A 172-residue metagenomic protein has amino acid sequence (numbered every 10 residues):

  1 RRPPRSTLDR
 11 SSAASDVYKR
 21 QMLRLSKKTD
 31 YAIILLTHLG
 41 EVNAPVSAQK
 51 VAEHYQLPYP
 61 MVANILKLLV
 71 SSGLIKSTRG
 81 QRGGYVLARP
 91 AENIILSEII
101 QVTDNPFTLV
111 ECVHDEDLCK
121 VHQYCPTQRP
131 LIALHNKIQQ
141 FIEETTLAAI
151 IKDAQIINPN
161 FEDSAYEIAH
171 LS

Functional and structural regions predicted by a protein language model:
R1-K19: Single conserved hydrophobic/aromatic residue that forms the stacking wall/gate of nucleotide- or nucleobase-binding
T29-A44: Short amphipathic alpha-helical interface segments
A44-K50: Short acidic, hydrophobic short linear motifs in intrinsically disordered regions
E53, V70-S71: Alpha-helical residues within the helix-turn-helix
P60: Key DNA-contact positions within bacterial/archaeal DNA-binding proteins
G73-L87: Beta-hairpin "wing" of winged helix-turn-helix
A91-E116, T127-K137: Conserved segment of winged-helix/HTH DNA-binding domains
L118-S172: C-terminal regulatory/oligomerization modules of transcriptional regulators
